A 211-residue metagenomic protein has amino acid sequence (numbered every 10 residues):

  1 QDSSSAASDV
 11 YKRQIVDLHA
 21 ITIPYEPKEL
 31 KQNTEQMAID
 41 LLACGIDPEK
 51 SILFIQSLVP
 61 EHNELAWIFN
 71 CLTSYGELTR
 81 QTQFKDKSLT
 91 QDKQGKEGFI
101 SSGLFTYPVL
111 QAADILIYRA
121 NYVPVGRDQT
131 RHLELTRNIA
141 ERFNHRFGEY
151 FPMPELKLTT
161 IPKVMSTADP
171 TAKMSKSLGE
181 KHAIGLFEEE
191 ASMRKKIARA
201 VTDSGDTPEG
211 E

Functional and structural regions predicted by a protein language model:
Q1, Q14-V16, A113, R127: Active-site flanking residues adjacent to catalytic metal/cofactor-binding acidic residues
Q1-A7, Y11: Single conserved hydrophobic/aromatic residue that forms the stacking wall/gate of nucleotide- or nucleobase-binding
K12-P24: Short, conserved active-site loops that position catalytic residues or coordinate cofactors/metal ions across diverse
I21-I39, E64-L72: Glycine-rich loop at the start of a catalytic domain that most often binds anionic cofactors/ligands
N33-L53: A glycine-rich helix N-cap at a beta->alpha junction
E49-N63, T82-D92: Short, glycine/charge-rich beta-strand/loop segments that flank catalytic centers and engage negatively charged groups
T73-F84: Acidic, His- and aromatic-enriched active-site or binding-groove loops in soluble protein domains that engage sugars
K85-E211: Active-site cores that bind ATP or allylic diphosphates and position pyrophosphate for catalysis
